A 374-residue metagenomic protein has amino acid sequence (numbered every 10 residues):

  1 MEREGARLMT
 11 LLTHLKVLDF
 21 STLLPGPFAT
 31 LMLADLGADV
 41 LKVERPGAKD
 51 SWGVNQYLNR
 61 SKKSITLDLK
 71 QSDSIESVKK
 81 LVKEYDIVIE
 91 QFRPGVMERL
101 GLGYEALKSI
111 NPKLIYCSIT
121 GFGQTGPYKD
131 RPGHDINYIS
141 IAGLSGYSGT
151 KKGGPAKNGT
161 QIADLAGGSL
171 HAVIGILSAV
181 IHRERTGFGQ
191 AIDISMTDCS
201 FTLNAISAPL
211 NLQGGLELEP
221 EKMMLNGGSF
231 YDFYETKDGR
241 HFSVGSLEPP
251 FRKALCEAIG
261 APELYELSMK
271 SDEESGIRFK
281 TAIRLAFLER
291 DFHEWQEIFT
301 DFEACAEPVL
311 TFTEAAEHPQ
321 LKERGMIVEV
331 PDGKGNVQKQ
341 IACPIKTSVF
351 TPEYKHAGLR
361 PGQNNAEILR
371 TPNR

Functional and structural regions predicted by a protein language model:
M1-L8: Short, Lys/Arg-enriched N-terminal segments with co-localized hydrophobic residues within the first ~10-30 amino acids
L18, L58-I110, L288: A structured beta-alpha segment of the ubiquitous adenosine-cofactor-binding alpha/beta core
D19, D35, D39-E44, G187: Short beta-strand "acidic-cap" motif of Rossmann-like dinucleotide-binding folds
F20-A34, P46-Y57: Substrate-binding/gating loop at the entrance of the active-site cleft, primarily in PLP-dependent aminotransferase-like
M32, L36, L100-F242, S246: Active-site-adjacent "lid/gating" segments in soluble enzymes
F230-F302, A306: Aromatic-enriched alpha-helical interface/lid elements that frame and gate functional surfaces
T300-R324: Conserved PLP cofactor-binding pocket of PLP-dependent enzymes
P331-R374: Flexible, small-/acidic-enriched active-site or ligand-binding loops
